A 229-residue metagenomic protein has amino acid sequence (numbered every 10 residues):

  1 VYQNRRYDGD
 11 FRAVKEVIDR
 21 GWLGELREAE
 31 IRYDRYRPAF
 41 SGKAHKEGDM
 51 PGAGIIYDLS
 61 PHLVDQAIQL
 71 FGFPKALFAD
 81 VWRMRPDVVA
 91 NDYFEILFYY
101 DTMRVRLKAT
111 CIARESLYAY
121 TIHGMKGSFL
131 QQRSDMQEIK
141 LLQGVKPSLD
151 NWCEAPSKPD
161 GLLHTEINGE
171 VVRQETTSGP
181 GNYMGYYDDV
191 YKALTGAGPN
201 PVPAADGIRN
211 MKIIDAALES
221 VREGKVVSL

Functional and structural regions predicted by a protein language model:
R5-D87, G224: Predominantly a Rossmann-like dinucleotide-binding segment in NAD(P)-dependent oxidoreductases
D8, R12, P61-I68, G181-D188 (+1 more regions): A structural signal for well-ordered alpha-helical segments within the folded catalytic domains of diverse enzymes
P51-Y57, V172-G181: A short glycine-threonine-serine/GTX helix/turn-capping micro-motif
I55-D58, R85-V88, T110-C111, C153 (+1 more regions): Short Gly/Pro-enriched turn/cap motifs at secondary-structure boundaries
V64-L149, M184-N200: Contiguous beta-strand/loop segments that form the cofactor/metal-binding neighborhood of enzyme cores
E138-R173: Charged, glycine/proline-rich intrinsically disordered loops and linkers
E175-T177, G185, D189-L229: C-terminal helix-rich "cap/oligomerization" subdomain common to oxidoreductases
